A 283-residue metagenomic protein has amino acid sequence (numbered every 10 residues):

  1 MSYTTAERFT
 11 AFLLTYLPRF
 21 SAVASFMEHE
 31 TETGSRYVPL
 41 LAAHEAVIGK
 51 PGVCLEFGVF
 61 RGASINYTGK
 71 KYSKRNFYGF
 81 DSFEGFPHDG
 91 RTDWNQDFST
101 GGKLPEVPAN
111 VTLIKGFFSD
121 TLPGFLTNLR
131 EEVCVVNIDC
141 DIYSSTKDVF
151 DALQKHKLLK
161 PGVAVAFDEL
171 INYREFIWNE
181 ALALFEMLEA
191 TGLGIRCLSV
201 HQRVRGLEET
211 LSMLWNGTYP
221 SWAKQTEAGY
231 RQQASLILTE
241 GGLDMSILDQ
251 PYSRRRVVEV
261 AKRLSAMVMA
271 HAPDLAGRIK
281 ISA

Functional and structural regions predicted by a protein language model:
S2-L55: Class I SAM-dependent methyltransferase Rossmann-like catalytic core, especially the SAM/SAH-binding loop
F9, L14-S21, G49-S282: S-adenosylmethionine/decaboxylated-SAM
